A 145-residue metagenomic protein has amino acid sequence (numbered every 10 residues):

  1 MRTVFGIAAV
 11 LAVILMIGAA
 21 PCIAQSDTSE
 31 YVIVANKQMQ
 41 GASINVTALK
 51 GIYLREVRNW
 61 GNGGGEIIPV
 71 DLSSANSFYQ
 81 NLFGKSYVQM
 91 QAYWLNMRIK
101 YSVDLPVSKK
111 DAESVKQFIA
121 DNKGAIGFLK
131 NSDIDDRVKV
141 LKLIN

Functional and structural regions predicted by a protein language model:
M1-G6: Positively charged n-region of N-terminal signal peptides that target proteins for export
I7-G18: Bacterial N-terminal signal peptides
A19-I23: Signal peptide cleavage region of secreted peptide precursors
A24-N145: Flexible loop/hinge segments at secondary-structure junctions
